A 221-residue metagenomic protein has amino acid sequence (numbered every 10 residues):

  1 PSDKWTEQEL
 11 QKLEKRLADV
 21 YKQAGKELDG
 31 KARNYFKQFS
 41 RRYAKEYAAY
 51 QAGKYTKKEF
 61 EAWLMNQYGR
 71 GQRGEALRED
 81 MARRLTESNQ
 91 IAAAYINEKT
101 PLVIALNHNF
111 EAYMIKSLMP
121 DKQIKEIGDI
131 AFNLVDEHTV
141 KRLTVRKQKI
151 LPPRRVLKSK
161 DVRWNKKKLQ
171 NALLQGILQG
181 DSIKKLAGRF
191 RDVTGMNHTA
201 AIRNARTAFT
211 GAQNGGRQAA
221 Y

Functional and structural regions predicted by a protein language model:
P1-G195: N-terminal leader/targeting and assembly helices and adjacent pre-domain segments
D192-Y221: Acidic, glycine-rich two-metal-ion catalytic cores of nucleic acid-processing enzymes
